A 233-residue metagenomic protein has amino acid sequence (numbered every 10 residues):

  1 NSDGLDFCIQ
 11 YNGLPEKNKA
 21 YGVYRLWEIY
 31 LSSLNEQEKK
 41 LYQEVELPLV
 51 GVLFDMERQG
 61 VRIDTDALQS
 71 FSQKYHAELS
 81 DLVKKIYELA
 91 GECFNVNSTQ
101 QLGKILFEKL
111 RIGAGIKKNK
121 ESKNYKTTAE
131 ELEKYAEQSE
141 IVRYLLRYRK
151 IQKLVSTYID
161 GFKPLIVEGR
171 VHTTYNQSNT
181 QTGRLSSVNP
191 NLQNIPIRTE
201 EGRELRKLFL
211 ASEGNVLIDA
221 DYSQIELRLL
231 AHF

Functional and structural regions predicted by a protein language model:
N1-N18, V52: Metal-dependent phosphoesterase core characteristic of DEDDh/y 3'-5' exonuclease domains
D3, A90, H232-F233: Short, intrinsically disordered, charge-balanced linker/junction segments flanking boundaries in proteins
F7-Y11, G22, L26, L229: Generic recognition of well-ordered alpha-helical segments
Y11, L208, H232-F233: Residue-level signal for well-ordered alpha-helical positions
E16-E204, L210, G214-V216, S223-E226: Conserved "right-hand" nucleotidyltransferase catalytic core of DNA-directed polymerases
D219, E226-F233: Metal-dependent catalytic core segments for phosphate chemistry
